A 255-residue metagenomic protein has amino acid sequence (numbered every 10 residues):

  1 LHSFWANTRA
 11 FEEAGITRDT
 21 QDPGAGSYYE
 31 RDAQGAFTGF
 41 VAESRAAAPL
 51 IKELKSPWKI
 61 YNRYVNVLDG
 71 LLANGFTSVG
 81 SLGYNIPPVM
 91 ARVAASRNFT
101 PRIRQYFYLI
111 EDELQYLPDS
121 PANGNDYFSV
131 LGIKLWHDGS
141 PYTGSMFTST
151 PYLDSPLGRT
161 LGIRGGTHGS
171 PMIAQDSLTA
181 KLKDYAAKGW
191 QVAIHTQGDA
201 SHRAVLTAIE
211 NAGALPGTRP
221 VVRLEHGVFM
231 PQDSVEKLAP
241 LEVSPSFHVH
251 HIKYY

Functional and structural regions predicted by a protein language model:
L1-Y116, A122, L131, L135-S201 (+1 more regions): Divalent metal-binding segments
P88-R92, H202-E210, E236, Y255: Histidine/acidic-residue-rich catalytic or RNA/ligand-binding cores of hydrolases and nuclease-related proteins
F99, Y127, E210-N211, K237-S246: Glycine-enriched alpha-helix->loop->beta-strand junction motifs that scaffold or abut catalytic
Y106, E225, S246: General small-molecule cofactor/ligand-binding pocket signal
L114, E210-G213, M230-P231: N-terminal active-site wall of soluble small-molecule enzyme domains
D184, T207-L215: Conserved helix-loop functional segments at active or binding sites
P220-P231: Aromatic- and carboxylate-enriched substrate-binding clefts and catalytic-loop regions of carbohydrate-active enzymes
F229-Y255: Active-site-adjacent C-terminal substructures of enzyme catalytic domains
